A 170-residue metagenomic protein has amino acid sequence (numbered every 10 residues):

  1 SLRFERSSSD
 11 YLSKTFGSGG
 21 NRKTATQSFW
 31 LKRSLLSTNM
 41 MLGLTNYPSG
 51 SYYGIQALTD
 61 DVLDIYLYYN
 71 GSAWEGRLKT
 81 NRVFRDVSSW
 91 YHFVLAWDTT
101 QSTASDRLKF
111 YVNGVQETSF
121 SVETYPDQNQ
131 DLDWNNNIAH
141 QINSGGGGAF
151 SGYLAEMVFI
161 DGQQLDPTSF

Functional and structural regions predicted by a protein language model:
S1, S7-S8, S102-A104, K109 (+3 more regions): Extended recognition patches within non-cytosolic domains
E5-T24, E75-R85, S144-G146: Short surface loop/edge beta-strand patches of beta-sandwich-type extracellular domains that form ligand-contact sites
S7-Y66, Q101-A104, Q163-T168: Extracellular glycan-recognition modules
Q27-F29, S88-T99, F110: Short tryptophan-centered beta-strand motifs in secreted/extracellular beta-sheet-rich domains of glycan-recognition
G50-Y53, S72-L78, V115-S121: Surface-exposed loop/edge segments in extracytoplasmic proteins
Y66-H92: Short, aromatic/His-centered strand-loop micro-motif at the edge of beta-sheets
Y68, D131-L154: Extracellular glycan-interaction patches encoded by glycine-rich segments
D86-S88, T124-N129: Solvent-exposed, conformationally flexible loop/turn segments
